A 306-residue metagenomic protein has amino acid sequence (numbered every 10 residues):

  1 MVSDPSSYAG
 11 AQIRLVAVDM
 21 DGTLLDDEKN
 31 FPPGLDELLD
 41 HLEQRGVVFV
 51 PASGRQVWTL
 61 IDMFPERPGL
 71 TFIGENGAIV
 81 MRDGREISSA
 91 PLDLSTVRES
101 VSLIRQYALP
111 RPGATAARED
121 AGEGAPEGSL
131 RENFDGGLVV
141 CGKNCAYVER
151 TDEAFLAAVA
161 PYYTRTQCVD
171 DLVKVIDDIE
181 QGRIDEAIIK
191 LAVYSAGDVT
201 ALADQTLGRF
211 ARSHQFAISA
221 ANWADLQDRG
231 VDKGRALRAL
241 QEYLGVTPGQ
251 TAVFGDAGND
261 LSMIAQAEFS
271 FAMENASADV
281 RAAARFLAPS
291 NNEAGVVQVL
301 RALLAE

Functional and structural regions predicted by a protein language model:
V2-L15, F31-P32, L226-E306: Mg2+-dependent phosphoryl-transfer enzymes with acidic/Ser/Thr/Gly-rich catalytic loops
Q12-D27: Asp-based phosphoryl-transfer active-site loop
D27-E28, L60-D62, D83-G84, R150 (+4 more regions): Short glycine-/acidic-enriched loop or helix-start segments at secondary-structure transitions that form or flank
N30-V159: Active-site phosphate-binding/coordination module
Q44-V50, P68-L70, K190, G249-T251 (+2 more regions): Short active-site oxyanion
V57-I61, V199-A201, G234, D260-L261: Short, well-ordered alpha-helical microsegments
E66-P68, N76, F210-R212, Q266-A267 (+1 more regions): Short, structured coil segments at secondary-structure junctions
P110-F254: Conserved acidic, metal-coordinating active-site core of Asp-based, Mg2+-dependent phosphoryl-transfer enzymes
